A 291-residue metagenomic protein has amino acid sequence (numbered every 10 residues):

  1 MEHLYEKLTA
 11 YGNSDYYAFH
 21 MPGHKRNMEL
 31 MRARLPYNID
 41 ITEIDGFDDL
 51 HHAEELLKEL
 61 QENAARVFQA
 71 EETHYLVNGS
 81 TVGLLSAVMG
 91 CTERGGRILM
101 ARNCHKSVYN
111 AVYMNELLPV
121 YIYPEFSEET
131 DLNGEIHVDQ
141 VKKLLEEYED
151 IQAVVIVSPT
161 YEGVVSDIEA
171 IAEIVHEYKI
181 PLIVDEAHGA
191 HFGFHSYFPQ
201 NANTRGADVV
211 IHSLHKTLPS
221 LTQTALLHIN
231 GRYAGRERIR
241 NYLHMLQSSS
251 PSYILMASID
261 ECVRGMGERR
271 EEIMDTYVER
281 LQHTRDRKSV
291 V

Functional and structural regions predicted by a protein language model:
M1-N38: N-terminal glycine-rich, Lys/His-bearing helix-loop that initiates the first secondary-structure elements of many
L4-T9, L30-M31, V67-A70, S80-V291: Conserved PLP-enzyme active-site core in the AAT-like
Y16-A18, F47, E72, G95: A common structural microfeature
M21-G23, E43-A53, S166-D167, F194 (+2 more regions): Generic structural "secondary-structure junction" signal
K25, G79-S80: Short glycine-rich, polar/acidic loop-and-turn segments at beta strand-coil junctions
P36-G79: Conserved N-terminal alpha-helix of the aminotransferase class I/II PLP-enzyme fold
